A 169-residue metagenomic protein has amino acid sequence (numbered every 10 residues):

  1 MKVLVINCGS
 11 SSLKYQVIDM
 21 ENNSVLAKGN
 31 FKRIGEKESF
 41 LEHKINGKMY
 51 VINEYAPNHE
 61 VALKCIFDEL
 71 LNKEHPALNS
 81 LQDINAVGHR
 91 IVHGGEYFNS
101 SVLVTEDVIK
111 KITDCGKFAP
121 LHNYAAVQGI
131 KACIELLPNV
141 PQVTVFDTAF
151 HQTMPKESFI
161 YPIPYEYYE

Functional and structural regions predicted by a protein language model:
M1-L4: Extreme N-terminal starter segment of soluble prokaryotic enzymes
I6-S11: A short acidic Gly-Thr/Ser loop motif
S12-A56: Short glycine-rich, Thr/Ser-proximal phosphate-binding strand/loop in the N-terminal lobe of ATP-dependent enzymes
E21, L26, L81, L137-N139: Short, well-ordered coil/turn elements that cap or connect secondary structure elements
K37-N85, C115, G129: Conserved active-site "lid/cap" helical segment
P57-V61, C65, L103, D107 (+2 more regions): Conserved active-site and cofactor/substrate-binding residues in soluble primary-metabolism enzymes
L70, P76-H122, V143, F150-I160: Short beta-strand-loop/turn "lid" adjacent to the catalytic site in phosphate-handling enzymes
N123-Y124, I130-E169: Phosphate-binding/catalytic loop of phosphoryl-transfer enzymes
